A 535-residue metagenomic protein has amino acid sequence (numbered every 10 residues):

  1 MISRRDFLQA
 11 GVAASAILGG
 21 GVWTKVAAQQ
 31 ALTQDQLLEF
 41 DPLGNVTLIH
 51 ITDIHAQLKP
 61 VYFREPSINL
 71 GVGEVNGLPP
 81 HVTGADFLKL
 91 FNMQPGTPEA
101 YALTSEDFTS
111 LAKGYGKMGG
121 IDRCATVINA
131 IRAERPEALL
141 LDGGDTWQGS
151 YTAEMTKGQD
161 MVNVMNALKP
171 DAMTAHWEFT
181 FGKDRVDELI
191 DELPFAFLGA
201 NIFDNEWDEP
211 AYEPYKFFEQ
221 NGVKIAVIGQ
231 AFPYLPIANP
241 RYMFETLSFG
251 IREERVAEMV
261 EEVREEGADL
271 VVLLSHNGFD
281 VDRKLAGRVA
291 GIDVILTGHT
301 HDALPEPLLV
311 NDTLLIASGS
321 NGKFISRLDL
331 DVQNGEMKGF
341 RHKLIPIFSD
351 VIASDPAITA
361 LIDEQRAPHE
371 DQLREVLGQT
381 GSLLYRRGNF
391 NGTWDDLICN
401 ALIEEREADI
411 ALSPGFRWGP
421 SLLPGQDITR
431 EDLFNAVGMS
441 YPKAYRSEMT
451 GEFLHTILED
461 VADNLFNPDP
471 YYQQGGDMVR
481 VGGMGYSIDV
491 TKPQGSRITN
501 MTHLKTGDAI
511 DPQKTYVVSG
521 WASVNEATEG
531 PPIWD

Functional and structural regions predicted by a protein language model:
I2-K25, Q29-D350, A357, N389-A401 (+1 more regions): Acidic, metal/ion-coordinating pockets
Q34-T47, I51-G73, P194-A200, N205 (+2 more regions): Feature captures C-terminal
L88-Y101, F232-P233, A367-V376, T429-L433 (+1 more regions): Short, compositionally biased low-complexity segments
T104-A112, Q379-L383, S440: Acidic/histidine-rich, surface-exposed loop or edge segments in extracytoplasmic proteins
E213, Y242-F244, F340-K343, A353 (+5 more regions): Residue-level signal for pocket-adjacent positions within structured domains
K224, L314, L383-L384, G485 (+1 more regions): Short, solvent-exposed loop/turn motifs
N277-D280, P346-D371, G476-L504, D508: Amphipathic, soluble alpha/beta structural segments
P356-I428: Hard-cation-handling environments
